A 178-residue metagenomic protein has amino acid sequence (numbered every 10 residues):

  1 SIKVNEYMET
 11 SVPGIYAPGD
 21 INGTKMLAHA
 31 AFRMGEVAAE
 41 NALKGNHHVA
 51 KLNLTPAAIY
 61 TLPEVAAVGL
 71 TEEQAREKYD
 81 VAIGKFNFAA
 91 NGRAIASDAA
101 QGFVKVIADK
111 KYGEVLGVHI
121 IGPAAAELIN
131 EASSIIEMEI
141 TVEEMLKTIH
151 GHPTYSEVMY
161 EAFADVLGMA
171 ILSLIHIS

Functional and structural regions predicted by a protein language model:
S1-K44: FAD-site-proximal beta/loop scaffold in flavoenzymes
I2, A57, V81: A broad, low-specificity signal marking well-ordered, structured residues that form hydrophobic/aromatic
Y7-T10, H47, A124, E137: A generic short alpha-helical patch detector that favors 3-5-residue windows in or near N-terminal regions
E9-T10, G14, K51-L52, S97-A99 (+1 more regions): Solvent-exposed alpha-helices and their adjacent loops that cap or buttress functional pockets in soluble metabolic
G14, T55-P56, L116: Short amphipathic alpha-helical segments
K25-F32, E40-Q74: Rossmann-like dinucleotide-binding cores of NAD(P)H-dependent redox enzymes
L43, Y60-T71, R76-L174, S178: Flexible, glycine-rich terminal cap/loop adjacent to redox cofactors in electron-transfer oxidoreductases
